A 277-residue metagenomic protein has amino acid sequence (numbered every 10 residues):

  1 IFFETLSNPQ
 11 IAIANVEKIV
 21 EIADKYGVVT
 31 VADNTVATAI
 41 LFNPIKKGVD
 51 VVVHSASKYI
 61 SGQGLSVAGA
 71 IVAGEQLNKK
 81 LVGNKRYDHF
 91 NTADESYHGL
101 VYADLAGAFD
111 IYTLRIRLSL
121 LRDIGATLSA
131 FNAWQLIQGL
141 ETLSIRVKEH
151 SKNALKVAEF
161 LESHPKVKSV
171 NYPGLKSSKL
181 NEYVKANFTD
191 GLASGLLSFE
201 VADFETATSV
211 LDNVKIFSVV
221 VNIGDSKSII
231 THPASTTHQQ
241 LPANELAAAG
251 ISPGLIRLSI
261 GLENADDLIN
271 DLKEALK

Functional and structural regions predicted by a protein language model:
I1-S163, N171: Conserved PLP-enzyme active-site core in the AAT-like
I40-L41, S61, S178-L180, D267: Flexible loop/turn segments at secondary-structure boundaries
G64-L65, D190-A193, I251-G254: Short glycine-enriched loop/turn motifs at secondary-structure junctions
A68, L196, L255-R257: Broad gene-expression machinery/nucleic-acid interaction feature
V72, S198-E200, S259-G261: Short hydrophobic/aromatic beta-strand micro-patches that form the beta-sheet surface supporting nucleotide- or nucleic
Q76-N78, E141, S177, A202-F204 (+2 more regions): Short, glycine-/Ser/Thr-/acidic-enriched flexible segments
I124-T127, F131-A133, Q138, T142 (+4 more regions): Conserved small-domain helix->loop->beta segment predominantly found in fold-type I
R146, E205, D212, S228-K277: PLP-dependent enzyme catalytic core of the Aspartate aminotransferase-like
